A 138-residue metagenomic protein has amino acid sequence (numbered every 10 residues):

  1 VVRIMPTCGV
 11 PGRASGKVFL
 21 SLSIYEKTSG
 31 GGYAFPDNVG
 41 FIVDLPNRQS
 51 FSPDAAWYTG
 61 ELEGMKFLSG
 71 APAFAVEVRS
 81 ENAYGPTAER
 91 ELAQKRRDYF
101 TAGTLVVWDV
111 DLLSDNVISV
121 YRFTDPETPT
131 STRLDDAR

Functional and structural regions predicted by a protein language model:
V1-R138: Gly/Pro/Ser/Thr-rich low-complexity, intrinsically disordered segments predominantly at protein N-termini
